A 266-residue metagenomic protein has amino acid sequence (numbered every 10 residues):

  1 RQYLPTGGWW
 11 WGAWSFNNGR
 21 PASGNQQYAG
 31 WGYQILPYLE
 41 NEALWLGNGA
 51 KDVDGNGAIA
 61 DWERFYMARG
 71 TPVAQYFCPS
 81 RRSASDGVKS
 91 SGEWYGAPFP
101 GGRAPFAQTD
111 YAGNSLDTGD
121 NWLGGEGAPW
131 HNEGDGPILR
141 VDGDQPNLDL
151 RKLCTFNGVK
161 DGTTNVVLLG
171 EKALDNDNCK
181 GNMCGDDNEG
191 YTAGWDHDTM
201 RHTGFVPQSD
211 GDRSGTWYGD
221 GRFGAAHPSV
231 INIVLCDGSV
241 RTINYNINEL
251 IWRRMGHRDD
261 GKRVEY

Functional and structural regions predicted by a protein language model:
R1-Y266: Surface-exposed loop/linker segments characteristic of extracytoplasmic
